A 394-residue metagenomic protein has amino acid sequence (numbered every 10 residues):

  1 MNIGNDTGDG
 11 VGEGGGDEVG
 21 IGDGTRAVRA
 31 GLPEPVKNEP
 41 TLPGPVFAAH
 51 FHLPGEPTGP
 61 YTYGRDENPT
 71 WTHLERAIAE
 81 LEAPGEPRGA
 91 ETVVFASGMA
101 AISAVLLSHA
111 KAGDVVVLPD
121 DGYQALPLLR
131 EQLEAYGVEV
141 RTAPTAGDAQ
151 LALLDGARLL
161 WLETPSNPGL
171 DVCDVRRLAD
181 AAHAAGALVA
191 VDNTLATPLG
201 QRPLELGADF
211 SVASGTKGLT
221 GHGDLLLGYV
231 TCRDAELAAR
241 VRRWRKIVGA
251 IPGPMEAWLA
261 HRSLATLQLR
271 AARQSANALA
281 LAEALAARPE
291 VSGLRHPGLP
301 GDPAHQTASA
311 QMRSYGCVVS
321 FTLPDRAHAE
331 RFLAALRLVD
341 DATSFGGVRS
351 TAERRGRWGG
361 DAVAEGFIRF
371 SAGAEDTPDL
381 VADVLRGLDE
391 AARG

Functional and structural regions predicted by a protein language model:
N2, E86, R130, V140-R141 (+3 more regions): PLP-dependent enzyme catalytic core of the Aspartate aminotransferase-like
N2-D9, G16-T70, L74-A77, S371: N-terminal "arm"/small-domain region of PLP-dependent enzymes with the aminotransferase-like
A27-L42, A327-G360, G366: C-terminal core of ALDH-fold dehydrogenases
R29, L81, E86-E290, R295: Conserved PLP-enzyme active-site core in the AAT-like
H50-F51, C232-L237, L264, T322-A327: Short loop segments at secondary-structure junctions
V248-G249, L336-G346, G387-G394: A common structural junction motif
R262-L269, G316-P324, I368-G373: Short, well-ordered beta-strand elements within core beta-sheets of diverse protein domains
L279-R337, R354-V363: Conserved small-domain helix->loop->beta segment predominantly found in fold-type I
